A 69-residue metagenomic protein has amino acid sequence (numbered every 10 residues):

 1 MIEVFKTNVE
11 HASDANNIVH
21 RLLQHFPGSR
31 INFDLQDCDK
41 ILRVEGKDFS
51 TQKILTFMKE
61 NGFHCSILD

Functional and structural regions predicted by a protein language model:
M1-H11: Short glycine-/aliphatic-rich beta-strand segments at the starts of folded cytosolic domains
K6, N16-Q24, R30, Q36 (+1 more regions): C-terminal structural segments of small proteins and small subunits
D39: Feature marks short, surface-exposed loop/turn motifs that line or immediately flank catalytic pockets and channel
L42: Residue-level signal for inorganic ion chemistry
